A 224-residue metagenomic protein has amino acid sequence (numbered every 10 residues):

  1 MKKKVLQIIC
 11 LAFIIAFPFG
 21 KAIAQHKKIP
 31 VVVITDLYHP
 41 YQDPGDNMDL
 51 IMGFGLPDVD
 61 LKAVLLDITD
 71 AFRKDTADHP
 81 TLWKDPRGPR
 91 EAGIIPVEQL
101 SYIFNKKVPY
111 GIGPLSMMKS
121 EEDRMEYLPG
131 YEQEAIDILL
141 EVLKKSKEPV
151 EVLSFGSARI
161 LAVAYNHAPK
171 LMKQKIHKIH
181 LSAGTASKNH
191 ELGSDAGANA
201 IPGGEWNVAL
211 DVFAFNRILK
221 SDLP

Functional and structural regions predicted by a protein language model:
M1-I9: Bacterial N-terminal signal peptides that target proteins for export
I9-P18: Bacterial N-terminal signal peptides
I23-P224: N-terminal acidic, glycine/proline-rich low-complexity segments
